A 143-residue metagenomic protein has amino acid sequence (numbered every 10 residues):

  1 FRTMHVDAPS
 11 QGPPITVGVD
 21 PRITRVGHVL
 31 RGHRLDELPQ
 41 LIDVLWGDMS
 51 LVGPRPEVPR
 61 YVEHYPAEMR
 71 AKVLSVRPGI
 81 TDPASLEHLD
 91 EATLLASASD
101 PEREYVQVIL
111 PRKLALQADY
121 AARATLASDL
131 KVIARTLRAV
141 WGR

Functional and structural regions predicted by a protein language model:
F1-R143: Conserved small/aromatic sequence motifs within transmembrane helices
